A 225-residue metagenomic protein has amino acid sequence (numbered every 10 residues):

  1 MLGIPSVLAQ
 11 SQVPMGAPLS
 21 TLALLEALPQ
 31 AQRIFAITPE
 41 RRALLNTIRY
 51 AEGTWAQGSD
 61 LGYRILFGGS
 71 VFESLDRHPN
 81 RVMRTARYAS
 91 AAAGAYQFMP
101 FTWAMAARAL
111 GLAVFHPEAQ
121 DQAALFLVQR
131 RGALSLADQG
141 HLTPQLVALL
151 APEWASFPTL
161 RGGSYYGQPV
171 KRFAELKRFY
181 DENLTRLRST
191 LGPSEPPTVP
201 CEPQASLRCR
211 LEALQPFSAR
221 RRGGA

Functional and structural regions predicted by a protein language model:
M1-G3: Bacterial N-terminal signal peptides
P5-L110, A123, L127-L136, G140-A225: Cell-wall polysaccharide-cleaving catalytic domain and substrate-binding groove, primarily in peptidoglycan/chitin
L112-D121: Active-site metal-coordination segments of metallo-dependent hydrolases
